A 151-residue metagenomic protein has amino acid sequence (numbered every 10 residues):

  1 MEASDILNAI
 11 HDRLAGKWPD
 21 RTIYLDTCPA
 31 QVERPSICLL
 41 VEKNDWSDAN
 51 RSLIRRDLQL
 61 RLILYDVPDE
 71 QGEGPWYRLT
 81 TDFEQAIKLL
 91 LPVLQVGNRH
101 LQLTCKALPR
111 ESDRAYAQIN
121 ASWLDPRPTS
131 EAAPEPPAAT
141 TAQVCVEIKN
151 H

Functional and structural regions predicted by a protein language model:
M1-T22, D45-H151: Charged, amphipathic alpha-helical segments and their flanking helix caps
Y24-R34: Short acidic low-complexity segments
E33-K43: A short, hydrophobic beta-strand-centered structural micro-motif
